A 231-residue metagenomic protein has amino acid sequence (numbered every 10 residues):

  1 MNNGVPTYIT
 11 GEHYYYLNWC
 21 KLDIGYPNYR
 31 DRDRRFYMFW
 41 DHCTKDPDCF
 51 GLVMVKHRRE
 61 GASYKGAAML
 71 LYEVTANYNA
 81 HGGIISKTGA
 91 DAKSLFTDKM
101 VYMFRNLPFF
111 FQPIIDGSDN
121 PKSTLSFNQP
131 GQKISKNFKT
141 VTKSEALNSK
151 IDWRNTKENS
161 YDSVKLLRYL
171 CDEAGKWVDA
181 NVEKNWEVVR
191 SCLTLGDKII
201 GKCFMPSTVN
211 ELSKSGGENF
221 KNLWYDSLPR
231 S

Functional and structural regions predicted by a protein language model:
M1-S231: Phosphate/NTP-binding elements of NTP-utilizing enzymes
